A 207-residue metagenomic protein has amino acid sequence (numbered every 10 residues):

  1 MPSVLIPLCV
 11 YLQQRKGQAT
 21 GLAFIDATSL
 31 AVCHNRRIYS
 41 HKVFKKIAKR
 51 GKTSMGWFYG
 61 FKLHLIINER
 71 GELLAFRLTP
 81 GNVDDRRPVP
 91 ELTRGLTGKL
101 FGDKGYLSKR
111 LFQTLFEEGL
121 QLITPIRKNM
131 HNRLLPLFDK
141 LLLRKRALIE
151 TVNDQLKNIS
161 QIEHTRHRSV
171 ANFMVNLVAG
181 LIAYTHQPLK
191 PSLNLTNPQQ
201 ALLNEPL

Functional and structural regions predicted by a protein language model:
M1-L207: Short alpha-helical elements
